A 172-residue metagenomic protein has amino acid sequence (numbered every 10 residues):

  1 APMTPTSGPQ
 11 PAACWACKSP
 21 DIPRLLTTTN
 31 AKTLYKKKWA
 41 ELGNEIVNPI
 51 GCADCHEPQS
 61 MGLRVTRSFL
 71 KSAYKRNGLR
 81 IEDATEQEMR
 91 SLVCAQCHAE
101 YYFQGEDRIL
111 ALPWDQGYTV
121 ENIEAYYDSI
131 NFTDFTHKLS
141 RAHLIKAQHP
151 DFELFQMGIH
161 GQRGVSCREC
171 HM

Functional and structural regions predicted by a protein language model:
A1, T27-D54, P58-E169: Primarily the internal scaffold of c-type cytochrome electron-transfer domains, especially repeated/multiheme c-type
P2-A13, N44: Long, charge-dense tracts
W15-C17, T27: Amphipathic interfacial helices
D21-I22: Long, low-complexity, mixed-charge
